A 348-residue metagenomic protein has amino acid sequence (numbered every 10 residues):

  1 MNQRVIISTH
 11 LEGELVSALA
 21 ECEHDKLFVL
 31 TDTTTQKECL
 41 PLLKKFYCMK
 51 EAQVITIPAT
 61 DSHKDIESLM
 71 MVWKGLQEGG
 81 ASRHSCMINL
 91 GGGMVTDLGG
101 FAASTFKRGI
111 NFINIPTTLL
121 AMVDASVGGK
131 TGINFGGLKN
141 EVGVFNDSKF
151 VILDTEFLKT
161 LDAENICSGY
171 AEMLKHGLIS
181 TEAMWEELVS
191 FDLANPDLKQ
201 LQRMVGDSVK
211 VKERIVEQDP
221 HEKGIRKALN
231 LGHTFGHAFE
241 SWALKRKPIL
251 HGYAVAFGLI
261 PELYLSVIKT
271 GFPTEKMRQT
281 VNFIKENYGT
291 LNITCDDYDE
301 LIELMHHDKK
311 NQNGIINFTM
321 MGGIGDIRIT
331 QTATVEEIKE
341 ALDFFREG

Functional and structural regions predicted by a protein language model:
M1-C86: ATP/NTP phosphate-donor binding region
L76-L90, D97-N114: Non-catalytic interfacial helical region
E78-A81, D147-F150, E156-A163, A171-A183 (+8 more regions): Generic secondary-structure signature for well-ordered alpha-helical cores
M94-F101, M122, A238: Short glycine/serine/threonine-rich phosphate/pyrophosphate-binding segments that cradle anionic phosphate groups
F101-L193: A glycine/threonine-rich phosphate-anchoring loop and its flanking beta-alpha core in nucleotide/phosphate-binding
M173, T274-G348: C-terminal charged capping/lid subdomain of soluble metabolic enzymes
S190-D299: Active-site segments that bind and position negatively charged phosphate/pyrophosphate groups
